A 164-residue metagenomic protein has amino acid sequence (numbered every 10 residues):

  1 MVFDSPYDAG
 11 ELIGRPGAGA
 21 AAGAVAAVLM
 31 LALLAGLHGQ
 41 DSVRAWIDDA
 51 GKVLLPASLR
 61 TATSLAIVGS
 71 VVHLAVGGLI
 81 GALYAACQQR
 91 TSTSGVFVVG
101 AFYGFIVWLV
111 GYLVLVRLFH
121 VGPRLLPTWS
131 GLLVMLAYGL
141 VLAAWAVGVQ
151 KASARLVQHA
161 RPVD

Functional and structural regions predicted by a protein language model:
G10-D41: N-terminal signal-anchor transmembrane alpha helix
G17, Q88-I106: Internal alpha-helical transmembrane segments of multi-pass membrane proteins
A27-L31, G104-V114: Aromatic-anchored segments of alpha-helical transmembrane domains
G39-T61: Membrane-interface interhelical connector segments
V53-A75: Interfacial helix-start motif at the membrane-water boundary
L79, V134-V149: Hydrophobic cores of alpha-helical transmembrane segments in multi-pass inner/ER membrane proteins, independent
V121-L133: Non-cytosolic membrane-interface motifs at loop->transmembrane helix junctions
A154-D164: Short, highly charged, low-complexity non-transmembrane loops/tails of multi-pass membrane proteins
